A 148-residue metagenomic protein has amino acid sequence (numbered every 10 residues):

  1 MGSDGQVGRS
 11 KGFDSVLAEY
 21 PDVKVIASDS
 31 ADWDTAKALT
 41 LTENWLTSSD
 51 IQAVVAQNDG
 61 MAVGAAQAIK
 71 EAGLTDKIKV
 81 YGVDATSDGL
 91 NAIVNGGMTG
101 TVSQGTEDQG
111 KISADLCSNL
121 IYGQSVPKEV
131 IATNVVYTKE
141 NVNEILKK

Functional and structural regions predicted by a protein language model:
M1-K148: A residue-level marker of the well-folded mature domains of exported/periplasmic proteins
